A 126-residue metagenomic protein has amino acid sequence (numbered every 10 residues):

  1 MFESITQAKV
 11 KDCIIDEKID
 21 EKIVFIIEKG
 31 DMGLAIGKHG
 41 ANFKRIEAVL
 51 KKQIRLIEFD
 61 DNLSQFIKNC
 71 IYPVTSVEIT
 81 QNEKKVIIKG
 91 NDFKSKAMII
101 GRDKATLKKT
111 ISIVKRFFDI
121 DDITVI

Functional and structural regions predicted by a protein language model:
M1-I126: RNA-contacting regions in translation and RNA-metabolism proteins, encompassing KH/S1 modules where present
